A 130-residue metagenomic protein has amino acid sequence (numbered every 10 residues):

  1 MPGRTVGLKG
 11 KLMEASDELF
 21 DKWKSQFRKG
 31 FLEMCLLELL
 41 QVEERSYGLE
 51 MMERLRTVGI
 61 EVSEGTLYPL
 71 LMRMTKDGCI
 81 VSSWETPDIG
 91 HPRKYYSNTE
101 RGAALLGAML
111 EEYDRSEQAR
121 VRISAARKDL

Functional and structural regions predicted by a protein language model:
P2-L39: Short alpha-helical segments that sit at the start of domains
K24-T66: N-terminal helix-turn-helix DNA-binding core of bacterial DNA-binding proteins
L49-M52, L70-D77, L105: Secondary-structure boundary/capping motif
T57-P92: Canonical helix-turn-helix DNA-binding module
D88, P92-L110: Basic, amphipathic "hinge/linker" alpha-helix immediately C-terminal to the N-terminal HTH DNA-binding motif
A104-L130: Amphipathic alpha-helical dimerization/coiled-coil segments that flank or bridge DNA-binding/regulatory modules
